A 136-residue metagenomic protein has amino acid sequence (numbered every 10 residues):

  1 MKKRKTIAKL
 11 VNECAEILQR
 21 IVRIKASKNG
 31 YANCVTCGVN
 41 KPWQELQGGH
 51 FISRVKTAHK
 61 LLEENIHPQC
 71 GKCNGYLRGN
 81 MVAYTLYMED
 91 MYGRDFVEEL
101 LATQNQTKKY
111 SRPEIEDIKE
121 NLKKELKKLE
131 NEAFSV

Functional and structural regions predicted by a protein language model:
M1-I21, A26, N40, L100-V136: A boundary/linker detector
K2-I7, F51-R54, C70: Short, flexible active-site loops
L10, A58, Y76: Conserved aromatic-histidine-acidic binding/catalytic patches
A15-L18, K25-N33, L62-I66: Short metal-coordination and nucleic-acid-contact micro-motifs, chiefly zinc-binding Cys/His arrays
N33-I66: Histidine-centered nuclease catalytic patch
G38-P42, I66-G93: Short Cys/His-centered divalent metal-binding micro-motifs
E63-L77, R94-D117: Short Fe-S-cluster ligation motifs
